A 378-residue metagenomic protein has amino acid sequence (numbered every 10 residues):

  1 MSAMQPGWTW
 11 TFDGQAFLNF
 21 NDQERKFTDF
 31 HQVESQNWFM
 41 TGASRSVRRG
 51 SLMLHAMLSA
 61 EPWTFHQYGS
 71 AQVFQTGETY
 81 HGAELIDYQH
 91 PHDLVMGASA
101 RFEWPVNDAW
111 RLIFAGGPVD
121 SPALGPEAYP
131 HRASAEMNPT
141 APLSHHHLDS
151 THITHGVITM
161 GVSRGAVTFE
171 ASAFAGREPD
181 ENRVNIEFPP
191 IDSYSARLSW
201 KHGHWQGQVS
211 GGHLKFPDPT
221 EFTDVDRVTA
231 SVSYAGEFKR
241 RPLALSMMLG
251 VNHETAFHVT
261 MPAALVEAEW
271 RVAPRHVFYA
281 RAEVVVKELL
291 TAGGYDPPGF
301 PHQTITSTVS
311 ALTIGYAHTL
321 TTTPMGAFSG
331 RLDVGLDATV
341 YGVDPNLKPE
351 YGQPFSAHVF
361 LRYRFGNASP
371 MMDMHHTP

Functional and structural regions predicted by a protein language model:
M1-A100, P105, P354-A357, R362: Beta-barrel outer-membrane channel/assembly domains of diderm bacteria
S2-W10, R45-L54, F65, P105-L112 (+5 more regions): Short loop/turn motifs that connect adjacent beta-strands in outer-membrane beta-barrel proteins
W8, H31-F39, H92-A98, H152-I158 (+7 more regions): Residues that define the transmembrane beta-barrel architecture of outer-membrane proteins
W10-A16, G50-A56, L112-F114, F169 (+8 more regions): Transmembrane beta-strands of outer-membrane beta-barrel proteins
G14, F39-R45, A98-W104, I158-R164 (+6 more regions): Residues on the lipid-exposed face of transmembrane beta-strands in outer-membrane beta-barrel proteins
A16-E24, L58-T64, P118-P122, R164-A166 (+9 more regions): Transmembrane beta-strands of outer-membrane beta-barrel pores
K26, F65-S199: Surface-exposed coil loops of outer-membrane beta-barrel proteins
R164, S172, P189, S199-P301 (+1 more regions): Detector for outer-membrane/organellar transmembrane beta-barrel domains, recognizing the amphipathic beta-strand
